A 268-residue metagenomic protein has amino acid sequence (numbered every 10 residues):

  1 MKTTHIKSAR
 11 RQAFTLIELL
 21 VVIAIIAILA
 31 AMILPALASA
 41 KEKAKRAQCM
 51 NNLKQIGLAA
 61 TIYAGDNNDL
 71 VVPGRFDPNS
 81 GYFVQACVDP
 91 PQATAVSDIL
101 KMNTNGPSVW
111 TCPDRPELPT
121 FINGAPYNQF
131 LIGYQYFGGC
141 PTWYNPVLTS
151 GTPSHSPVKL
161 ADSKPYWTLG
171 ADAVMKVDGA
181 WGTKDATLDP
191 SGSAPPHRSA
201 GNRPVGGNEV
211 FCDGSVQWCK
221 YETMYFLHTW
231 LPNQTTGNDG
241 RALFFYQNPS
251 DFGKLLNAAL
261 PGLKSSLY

Functional and structural regions predicted by a protein language model:
K2-N51: Amphipathic alpha-helical segments typified by the pilin-like N-terminal helix that continues immediately C-terminal
C49-Y268: Short, well-structured segments within or immediately adjacent to enzyme catalytic domains that line ligand-binding
